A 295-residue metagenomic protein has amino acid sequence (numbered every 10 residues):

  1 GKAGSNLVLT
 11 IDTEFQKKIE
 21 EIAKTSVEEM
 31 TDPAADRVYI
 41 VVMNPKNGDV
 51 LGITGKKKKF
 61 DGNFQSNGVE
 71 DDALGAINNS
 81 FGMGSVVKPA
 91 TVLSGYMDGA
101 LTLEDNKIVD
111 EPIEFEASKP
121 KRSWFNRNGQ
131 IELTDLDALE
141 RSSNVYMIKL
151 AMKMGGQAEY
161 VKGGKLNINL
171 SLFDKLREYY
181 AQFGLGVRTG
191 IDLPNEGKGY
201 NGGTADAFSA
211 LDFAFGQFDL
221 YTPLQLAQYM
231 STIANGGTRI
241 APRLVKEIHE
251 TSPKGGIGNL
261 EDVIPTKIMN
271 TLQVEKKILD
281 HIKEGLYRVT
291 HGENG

Functional and structural regions predicted by a protein language model:
G1-V38, K46: Conserved, well-ordered alpha-helix/loop/beta-strand core segments that scaffold catalytic motifs
K2, I11, V38-G84, A90-G295: Beta-lactam-recognizing serine transpeptidase/beta-lactamase-like catalytic domain environment
